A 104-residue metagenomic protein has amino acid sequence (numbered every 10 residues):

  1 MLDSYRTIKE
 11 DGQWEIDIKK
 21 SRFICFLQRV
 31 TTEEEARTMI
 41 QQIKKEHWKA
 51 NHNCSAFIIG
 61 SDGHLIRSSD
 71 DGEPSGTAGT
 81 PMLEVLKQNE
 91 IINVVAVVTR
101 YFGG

Functional and structural regions predicted by a protein language model:
M1-T77: C-terminal regulatory domains involved in ligand/effector binding and gene-expression control
L27-Q28, M82, A96: Functionally constrained cores in energy, signaling, and assembly domains
K44, L83-I91: Signal for well-folded cores of large energy- and translation-related assemblies
N53-C54, L83, V94: Short glycine-rich loop/turn motifs
D62-L65, N89-V94: Low-complexity, flexible helical/coil segments
I92-F102: Glycine- and acidic-rich phosphate- and metal-coordinating loops
